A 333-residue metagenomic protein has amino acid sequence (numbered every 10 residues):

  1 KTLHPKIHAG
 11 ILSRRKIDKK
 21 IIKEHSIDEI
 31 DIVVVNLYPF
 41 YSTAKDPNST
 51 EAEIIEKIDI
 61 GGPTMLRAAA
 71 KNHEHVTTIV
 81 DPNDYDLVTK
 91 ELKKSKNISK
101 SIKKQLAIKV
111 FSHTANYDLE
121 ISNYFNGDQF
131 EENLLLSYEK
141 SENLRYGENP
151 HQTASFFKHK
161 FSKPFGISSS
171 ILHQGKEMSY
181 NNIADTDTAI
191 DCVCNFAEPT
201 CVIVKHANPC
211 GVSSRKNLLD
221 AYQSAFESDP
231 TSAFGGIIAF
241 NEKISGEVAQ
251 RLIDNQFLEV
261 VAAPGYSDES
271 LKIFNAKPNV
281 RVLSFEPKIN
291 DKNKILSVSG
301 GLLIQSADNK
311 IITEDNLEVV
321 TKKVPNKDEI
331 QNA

Functional and structural regions predicted by a protein language model:
K1, F40-Y41, T64-R67, D84-L87 (+3 more regions): Short gly/pro/ser/thr-enriched loop/turn and capping motifs at secondary-structure boundaries
K1-F40: Glycine-rich nucleotide/cofactor/substrate-binding loop typically near the N-terminus or early in the first domain
A9, D31-V35, Y117-I121, F125-A333: ATP-dependent carboxylate/acyl-activation modules
K19-I22, P63, V248: C-terminal structural segment of proteins
D28, K71, Q256: Structured loop/turn residues at beta-strand edges in well-structured enzyme cores
I32-E56, I60-I98, K163-S170, A307-K322: A short, charged helix-loop
V80-D84, Q105, K243-I244, G265-Y266: Short beta->alpha linker loops
N83, L87-L135, N255: Non-catalytic interaction/clamp surfaces of large macromolecular machines
